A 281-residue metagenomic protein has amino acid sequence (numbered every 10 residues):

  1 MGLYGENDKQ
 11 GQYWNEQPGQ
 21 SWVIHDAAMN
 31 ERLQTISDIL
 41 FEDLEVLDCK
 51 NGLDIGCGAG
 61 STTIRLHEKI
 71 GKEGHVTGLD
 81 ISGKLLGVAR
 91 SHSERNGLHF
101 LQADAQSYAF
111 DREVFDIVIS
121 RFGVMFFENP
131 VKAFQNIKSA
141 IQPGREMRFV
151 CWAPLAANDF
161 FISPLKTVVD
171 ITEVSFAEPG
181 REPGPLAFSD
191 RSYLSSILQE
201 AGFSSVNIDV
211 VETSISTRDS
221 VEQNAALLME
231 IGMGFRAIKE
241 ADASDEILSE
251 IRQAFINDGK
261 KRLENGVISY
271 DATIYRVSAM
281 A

Functional and structural regions predicted by a protein language model:
M1-K50, S61-R65, L85-V88, H92 (+1 more regions): Conserved class I S-adenosyl-L-methionine
G2-G5, K9-A28, N207-N265: C-terminal helical/coil "lid" or tail adjacent to the Rossmann-like core of SAM-dependent
N51-Y108, K132: Class I SAM-dependent methyltransferase SAM/SAH-binding core
K72-E73, I141-M147: Short glycine-dipeptide loop
Q106-I117: A short acidic, Gly/Pro-enriched loop at the edge of an enzyme's catalytic core that lines a small-molecule cofactor
D116-P130, A153: A short SAM/SAH-binding and catalytic strip from SAM-dependent methyltransferases
V131, E146-D219: Conserved catalytic/acceptor-binding region of the Class I
A201-S204, A226, T273-A281: Core SAM-dependent methyltransferase catalytic element
